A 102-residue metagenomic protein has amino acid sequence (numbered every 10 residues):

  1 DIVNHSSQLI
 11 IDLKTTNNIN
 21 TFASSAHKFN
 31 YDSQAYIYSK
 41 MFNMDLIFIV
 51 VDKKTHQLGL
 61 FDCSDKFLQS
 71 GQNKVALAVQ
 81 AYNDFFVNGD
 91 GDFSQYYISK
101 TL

Functional and structural regions predicted by a protein language model:
D1-A23, Y38: Conserved catalytic cores of phosphodiester-cleaving nucleases, focusing on short active-site segments
S24-H27, I37-L102: Metal-dependent nuclease catalytic regions and adjoining charged, substrate-binding loops involved in nucleic-acid end
F29-S33: Short, glycine/acidic-rich beta->alpha junctions
